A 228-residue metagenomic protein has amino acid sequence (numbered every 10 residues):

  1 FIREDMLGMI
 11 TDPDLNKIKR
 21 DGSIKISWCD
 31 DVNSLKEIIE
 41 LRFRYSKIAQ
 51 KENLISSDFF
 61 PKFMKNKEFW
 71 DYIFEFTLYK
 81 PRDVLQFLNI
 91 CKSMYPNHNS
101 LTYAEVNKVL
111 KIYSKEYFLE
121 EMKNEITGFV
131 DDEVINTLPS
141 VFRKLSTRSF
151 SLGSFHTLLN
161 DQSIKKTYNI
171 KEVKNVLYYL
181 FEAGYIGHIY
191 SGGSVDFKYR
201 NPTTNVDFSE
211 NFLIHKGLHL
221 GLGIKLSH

Functional and structural regions predicted by a protein language model:
F1-N66: The catalytic "switch" region of P-loop NTPases
G22, K198-H228: Short, amphipathic alpha-helical interaction segments positioned at domain boundaries
I38, R42-Y45, F87-M94, V141 (+1 more regions): Generic, well-ordered alpha-helical scaffold segments in large soluble proteins
K67-D71: Residue-level signal for cytosolic alpha-helical hairpin/rod architecture
E75-I170: Winged-helix-like regulatory helical subdomains adjacent to P-loop NTPase cores
K165-A183: Short amphipathic alpha-helical interaction segments
Y190-D196: Short, Lys/Arg-rich nucleic-acid/phosphate-binding segment
